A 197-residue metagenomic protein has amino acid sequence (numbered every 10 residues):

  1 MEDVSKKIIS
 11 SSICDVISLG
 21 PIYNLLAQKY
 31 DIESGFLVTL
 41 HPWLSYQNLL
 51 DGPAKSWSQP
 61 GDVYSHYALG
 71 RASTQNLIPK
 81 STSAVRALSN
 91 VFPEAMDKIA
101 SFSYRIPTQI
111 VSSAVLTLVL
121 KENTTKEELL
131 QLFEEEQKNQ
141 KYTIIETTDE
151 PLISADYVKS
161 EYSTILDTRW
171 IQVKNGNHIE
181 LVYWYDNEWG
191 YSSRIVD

Functional and structural regions predicted by a protein language model:
M1-I8, I22: Rossmann-fold NAD(P)-binding glycine/threonine-rich loop
S5-C14, R71-N76: Flexible, glycine/proline-enriched loop segments at strand-loop-helix junctions that form or flank small-ligand binding
I8, N175-D186: Short FAD-binding loop at a beta-strand-to-alpha-helix junction that anchors the flavin cofactor in diverse
I13-Y30: Alpha-helical support elements that line or immediately flank enzyme active sites and cofactor-binding pockets
I17, N123-T124, G190: A generic structural signal for alpha-helix starts
P21-N24, Q47-P53, R194: Short acidic, glycine/serine/threonine-rich loops at helix termini
D31-S34, T39-I179: C-terminal substrate-binding/catalytic lobe of Rossmann-fold NAD(P)-dependent oxidoreductases
R105-I106, W184-Y191: Glycine-rich phosphate/pyrophosphate-binding beta-alpha loops
